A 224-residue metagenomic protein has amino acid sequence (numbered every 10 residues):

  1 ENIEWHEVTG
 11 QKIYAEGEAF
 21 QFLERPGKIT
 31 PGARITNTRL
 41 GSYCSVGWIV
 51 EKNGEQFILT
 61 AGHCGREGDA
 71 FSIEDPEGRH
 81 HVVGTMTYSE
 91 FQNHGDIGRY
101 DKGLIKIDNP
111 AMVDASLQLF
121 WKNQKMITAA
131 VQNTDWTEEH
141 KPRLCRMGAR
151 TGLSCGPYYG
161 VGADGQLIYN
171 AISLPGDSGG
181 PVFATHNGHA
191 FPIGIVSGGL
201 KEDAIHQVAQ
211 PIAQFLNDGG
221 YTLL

Functional and structural regions predicted by a protein language model:
E1-E74, R150-G152, A163-D164, N170-A171 (+2 more regions): Terminal presequence/propeptide segments associated with secretion/organelle targeting and zymogen/polyprotein
E4, R99, N109, P192 (+1 more regions): Poly-acidic low-complexity segments
I29-A163, A184: Serine endopeptidase catalytic core focused on the charge-relay Asp
G98-Y100, P175, I205: Generic structural signal for well-ordered, non-membrane alpha-helical segments in soluble metabolic enzymes
I107, S197-G198: Active-site donor-binding loop signature of nucleotide-sugar glycosyltransferases
A130, I168-Y169: Hydrophobic alpha-helical segments and their boundary regions
I172-I195: Catalytic nucleophile loop of clan PA
